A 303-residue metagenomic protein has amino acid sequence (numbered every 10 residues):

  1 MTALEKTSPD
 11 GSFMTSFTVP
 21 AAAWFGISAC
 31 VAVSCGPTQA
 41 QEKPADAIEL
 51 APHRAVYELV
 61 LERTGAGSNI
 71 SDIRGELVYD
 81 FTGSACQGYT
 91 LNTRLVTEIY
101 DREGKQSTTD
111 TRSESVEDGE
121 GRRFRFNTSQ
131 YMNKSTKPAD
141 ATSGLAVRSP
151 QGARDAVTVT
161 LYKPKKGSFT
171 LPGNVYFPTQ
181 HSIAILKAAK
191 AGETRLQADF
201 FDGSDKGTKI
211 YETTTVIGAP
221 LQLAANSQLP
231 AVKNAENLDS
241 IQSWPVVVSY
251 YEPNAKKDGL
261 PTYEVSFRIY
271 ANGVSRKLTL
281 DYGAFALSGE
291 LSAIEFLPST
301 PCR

Functional and structural regions predicted by a protein language model:
E5-F25: Bacterial N-terminal signal peptides that target proteins for export
A23-S34: Bacterial N-terminal signal peptides
Q39-G88, N92-E103: N-terminal cleavable signal peptides for secretion/export
D46-A51, D80-Y89, V116-R122, E236-S240 (+1 more regions): A short, structured loop/turn motif at beta-sheet edges
L59-R63, Y79-A85, T97-D101, S115-G119 (+3 more regions): Beta-strand elements of well-folded, non-transmembrane domains
G75-T82, D110-E117, S143-L145, V265-R268: Hydrophobic/aromatic beta-strand elements that line small-molecule binding cavities or substrate pockets in beta-rich
T93-R148: Hydrophobic/aromatic-rich structural module bridging two neighboring secondary-structure elements via a short loop
N127-R303: Mature, soluble, non-transmembrane domains
